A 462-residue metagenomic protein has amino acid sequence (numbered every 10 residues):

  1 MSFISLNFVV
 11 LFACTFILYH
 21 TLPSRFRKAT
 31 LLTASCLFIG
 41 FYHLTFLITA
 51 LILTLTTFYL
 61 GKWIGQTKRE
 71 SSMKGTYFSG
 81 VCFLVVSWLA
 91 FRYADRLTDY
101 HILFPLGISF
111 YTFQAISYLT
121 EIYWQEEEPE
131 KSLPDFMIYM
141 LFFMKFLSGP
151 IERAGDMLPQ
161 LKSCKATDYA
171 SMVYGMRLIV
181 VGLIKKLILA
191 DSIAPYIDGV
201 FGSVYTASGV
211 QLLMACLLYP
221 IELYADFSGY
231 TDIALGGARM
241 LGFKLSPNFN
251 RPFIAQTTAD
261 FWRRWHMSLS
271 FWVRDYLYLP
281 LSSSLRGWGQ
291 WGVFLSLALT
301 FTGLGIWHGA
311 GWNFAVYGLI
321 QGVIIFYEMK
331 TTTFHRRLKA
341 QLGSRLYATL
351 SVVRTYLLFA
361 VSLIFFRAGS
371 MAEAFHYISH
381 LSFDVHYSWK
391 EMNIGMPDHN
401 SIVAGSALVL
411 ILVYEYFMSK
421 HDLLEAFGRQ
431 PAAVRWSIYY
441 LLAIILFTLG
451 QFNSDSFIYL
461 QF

Functional and structural regions predicted by a protein language model:
M1-Q461: Membrane-embedded transmembrane alpha-helical bundles that form the catalytic cores of multi-pass lipid-modifying
